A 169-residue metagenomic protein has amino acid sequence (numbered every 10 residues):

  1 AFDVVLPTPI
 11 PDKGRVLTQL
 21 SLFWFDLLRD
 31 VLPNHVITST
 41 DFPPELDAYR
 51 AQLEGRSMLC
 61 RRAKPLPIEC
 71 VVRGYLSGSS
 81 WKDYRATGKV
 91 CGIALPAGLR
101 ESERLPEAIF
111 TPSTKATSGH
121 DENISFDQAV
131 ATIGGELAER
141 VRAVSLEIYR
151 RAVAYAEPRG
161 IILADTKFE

Functional and structural regions predicted by a protein language model:
A1-K115: Active-site loop/lid in soluble adenylation, ligation, and acyl-transfer enzymes
L17-F25, V130-A131, A138-R142: Generic detector of well-ordered alpha-helical segments enriched in charged/polar residues, highlighting helical
P43-P44, D165-E169: Beta-rich nucleic-acid/ligand-interaction surfaces
S102-G135: A short mid-domain helix/strand-loop element embedded in enzyme catalytic domains that forms or borders the active-site
I133-A164: A long amphipathic alpha-helix within ATP-dependent nucleotide-binding catalytic cores
